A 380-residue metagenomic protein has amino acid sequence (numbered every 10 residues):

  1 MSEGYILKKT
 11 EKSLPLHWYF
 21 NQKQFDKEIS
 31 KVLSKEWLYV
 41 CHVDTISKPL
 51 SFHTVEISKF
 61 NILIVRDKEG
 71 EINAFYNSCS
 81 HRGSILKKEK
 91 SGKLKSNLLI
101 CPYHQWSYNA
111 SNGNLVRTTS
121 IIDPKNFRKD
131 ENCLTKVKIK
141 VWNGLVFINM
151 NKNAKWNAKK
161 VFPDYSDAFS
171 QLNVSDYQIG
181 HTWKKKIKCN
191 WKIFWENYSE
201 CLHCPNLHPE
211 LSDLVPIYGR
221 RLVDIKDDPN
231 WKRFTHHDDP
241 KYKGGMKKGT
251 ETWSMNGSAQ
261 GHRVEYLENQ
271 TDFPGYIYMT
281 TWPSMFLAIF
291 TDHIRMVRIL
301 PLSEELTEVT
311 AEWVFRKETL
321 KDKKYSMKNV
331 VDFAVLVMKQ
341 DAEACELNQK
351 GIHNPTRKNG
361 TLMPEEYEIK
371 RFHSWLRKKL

Functional and structural regions predicted by a protein language model:
M1-L16, S175, D322: Short, contiguous pre-domain boundary segments
W18-I57: Non-catalytic accessory segments flanking enzyme active sites
V32, T45-S47, V55-S58, K140 (+2 more regions): A short catalytic or substrate-binding loop motif that flags glycine-/basic-rich loops and adjacent residues that bind
S34-S47, T118-D123, Y278-P283: Short Pro/Gly-enriched beta-strand edge/turn motifs at strand-loop
I46-K152, W156-S166: Rieske [2Fe-2S] iron-sulfur-binding domain
R66, E71, K140-V141, L145-L380: C-terminal catalytic domain of Rieske-type non-heme iron oxygenases
